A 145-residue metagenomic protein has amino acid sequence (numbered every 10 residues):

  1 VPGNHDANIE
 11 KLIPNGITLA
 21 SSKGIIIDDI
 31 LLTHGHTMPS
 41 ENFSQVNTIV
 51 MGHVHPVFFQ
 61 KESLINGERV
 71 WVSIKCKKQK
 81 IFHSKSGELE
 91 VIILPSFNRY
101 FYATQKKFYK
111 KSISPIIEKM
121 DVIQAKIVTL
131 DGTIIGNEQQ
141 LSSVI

Functional and structural regions predicted by a protein language model:
V1-I145: Extended recognition/assembly regions associated with phosphoester-bond processing machinery
